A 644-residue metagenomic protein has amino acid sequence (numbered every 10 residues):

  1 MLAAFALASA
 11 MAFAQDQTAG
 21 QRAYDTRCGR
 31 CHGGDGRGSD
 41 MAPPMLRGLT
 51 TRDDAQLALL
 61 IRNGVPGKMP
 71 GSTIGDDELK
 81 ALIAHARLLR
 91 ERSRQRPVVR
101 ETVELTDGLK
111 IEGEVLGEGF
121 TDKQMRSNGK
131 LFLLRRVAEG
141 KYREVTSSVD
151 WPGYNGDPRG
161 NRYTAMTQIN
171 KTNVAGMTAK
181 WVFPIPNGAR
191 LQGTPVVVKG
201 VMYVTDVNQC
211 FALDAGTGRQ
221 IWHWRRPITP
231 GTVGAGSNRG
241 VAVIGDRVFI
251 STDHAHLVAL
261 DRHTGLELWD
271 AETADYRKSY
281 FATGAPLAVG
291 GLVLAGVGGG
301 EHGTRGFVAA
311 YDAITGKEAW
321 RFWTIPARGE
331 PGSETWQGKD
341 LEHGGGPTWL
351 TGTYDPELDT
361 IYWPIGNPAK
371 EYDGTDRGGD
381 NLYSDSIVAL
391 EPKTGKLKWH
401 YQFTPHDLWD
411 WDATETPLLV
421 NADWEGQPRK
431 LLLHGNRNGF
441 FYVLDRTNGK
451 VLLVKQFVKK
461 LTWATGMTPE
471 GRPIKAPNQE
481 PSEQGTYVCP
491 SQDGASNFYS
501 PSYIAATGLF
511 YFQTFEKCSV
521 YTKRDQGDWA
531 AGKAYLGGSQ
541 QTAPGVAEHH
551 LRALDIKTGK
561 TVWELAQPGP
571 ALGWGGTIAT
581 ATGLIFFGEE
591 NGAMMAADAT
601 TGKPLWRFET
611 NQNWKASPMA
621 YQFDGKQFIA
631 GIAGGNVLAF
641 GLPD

Functional and structural regions predicted by a protein language model:
S9-A23, E91-R92, R96-V99, E104-E112 (+1 more regions): Electrostatic cytochrome c docking/interface patches
Q17, Q21-R22, G33-G71, V103-E114 (+1 more regions): Gly/Gly-Pro-rich "capping" loops immediately C-terminal to redox-active cysteine motifs in periplasmic/lumenal
G71-P97, T121, N128-L134: C-terminal capping alpha-helices of c-type cytochrome domains
V145-A179, T324-P331, R472-P477, Q540-Q541 (+1 more regions): Blade/loop signatures of beta-propeller domains
W151-N155, G188-V207, V233-H256, F281-T304 (+6 more regions): Repeat-blade elements of multi-bladed beta-propeller folds
V182-T194, H223-A242, E267-A285, H302 (+11 more regions): Extracytoplasmic beta-rich repeat domains
L260, G265, G306-K317, D380-G395 (+2 more regions): Beta-propeller blade signature
N421, T514-E516, A543-K603: Loop/turn-rich, solvent-exposed surfaces of beta-rich toroidal or solenoidal domains
